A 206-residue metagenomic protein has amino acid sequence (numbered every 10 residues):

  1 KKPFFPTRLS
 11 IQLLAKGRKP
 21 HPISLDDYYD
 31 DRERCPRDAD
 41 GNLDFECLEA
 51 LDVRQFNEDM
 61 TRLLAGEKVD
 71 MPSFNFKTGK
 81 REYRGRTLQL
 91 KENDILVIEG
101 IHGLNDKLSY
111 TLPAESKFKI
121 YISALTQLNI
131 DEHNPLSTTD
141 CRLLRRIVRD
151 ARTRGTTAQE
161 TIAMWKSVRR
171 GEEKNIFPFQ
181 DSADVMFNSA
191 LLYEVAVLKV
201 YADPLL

Functional and structural regions predicted by a protein language model:
F4-F5, L9: Hydrophobic positions on the alpha1 helix immediately C-terminal to the Walker A/P-loop
I11-P22: Post-Walker A helix-loop "phosphate-sensing" segment adjacent to the P-loop in P-loop NTPases
G17, L90-E92, A114-E115: Short loop/turn elements that form and flank the Walker-type P-loop nucleotide-binding site in RecA-like NTPase cores
H21-I23, D30-R81, I95: Conserved nucleotide-sensing/catalytic segment adjacent to the nucleotide-binding pocket in NTP-handling enzymes
D26, F56, V97-G100, A183: Conserved RecA-like P-loop NTPase ATPase core
G85-I95: AAA+/SF3 P-loop NTPase mechanochemical coupling elements
I95-E99, I120-Y121: Structural recognition of the conserved hydrophobic beta-strand(s) that form the central parallel beta-sheet of P-loop
G103-L206: Conserved NTP phosphate-binding and transfer environment spanning the P-loop NTPase/kinase superfamily
